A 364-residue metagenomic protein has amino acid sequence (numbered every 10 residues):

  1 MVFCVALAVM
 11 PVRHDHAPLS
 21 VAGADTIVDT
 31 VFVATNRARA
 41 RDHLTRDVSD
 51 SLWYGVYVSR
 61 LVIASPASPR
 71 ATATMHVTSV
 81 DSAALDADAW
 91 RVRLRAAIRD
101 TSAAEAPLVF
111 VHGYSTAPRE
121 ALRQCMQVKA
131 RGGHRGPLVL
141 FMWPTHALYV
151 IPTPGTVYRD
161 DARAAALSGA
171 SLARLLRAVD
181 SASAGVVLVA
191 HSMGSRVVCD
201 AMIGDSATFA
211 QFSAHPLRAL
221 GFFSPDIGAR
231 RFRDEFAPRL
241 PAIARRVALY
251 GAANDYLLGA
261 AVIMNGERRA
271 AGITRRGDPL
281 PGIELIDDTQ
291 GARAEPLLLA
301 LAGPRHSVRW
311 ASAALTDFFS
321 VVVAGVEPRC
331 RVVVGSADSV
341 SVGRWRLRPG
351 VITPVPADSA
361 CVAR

Functional and structural regions predicted by a protein language model:
M1-P11: Hydrophobic membrane-insertion alpha-helices, especially the h-region of bacterial N-terminal signal peptides
P11-L85, V92-S102, L122, M126-L138 (+3 more regions): Lipolytic serine-hydrolase domain surface
A106: Alpha/beta-hydrolase fold active-site loops
V109-G113, H191, S224: The conserved beta1-alpha1 loop
G113-Y114, A162: Flexible, glycine/proline-enriched loop segments at strand-loop-helix junctions that form or flank small-ligand binding
P118-R119: Short N-terminal helix/helix-N-cap motif within the alpha/beta-hydrolase-1
L172, A190-G194, V198: Gly/Ala-rich beta-loop-alpha elbow adjacent to hydrolase catalytic centers
V187, H191-S192, G221: Residue in the alpha/beta-hydrolase core beta-strand immediately N-terminal to the catalytic nucleophile
